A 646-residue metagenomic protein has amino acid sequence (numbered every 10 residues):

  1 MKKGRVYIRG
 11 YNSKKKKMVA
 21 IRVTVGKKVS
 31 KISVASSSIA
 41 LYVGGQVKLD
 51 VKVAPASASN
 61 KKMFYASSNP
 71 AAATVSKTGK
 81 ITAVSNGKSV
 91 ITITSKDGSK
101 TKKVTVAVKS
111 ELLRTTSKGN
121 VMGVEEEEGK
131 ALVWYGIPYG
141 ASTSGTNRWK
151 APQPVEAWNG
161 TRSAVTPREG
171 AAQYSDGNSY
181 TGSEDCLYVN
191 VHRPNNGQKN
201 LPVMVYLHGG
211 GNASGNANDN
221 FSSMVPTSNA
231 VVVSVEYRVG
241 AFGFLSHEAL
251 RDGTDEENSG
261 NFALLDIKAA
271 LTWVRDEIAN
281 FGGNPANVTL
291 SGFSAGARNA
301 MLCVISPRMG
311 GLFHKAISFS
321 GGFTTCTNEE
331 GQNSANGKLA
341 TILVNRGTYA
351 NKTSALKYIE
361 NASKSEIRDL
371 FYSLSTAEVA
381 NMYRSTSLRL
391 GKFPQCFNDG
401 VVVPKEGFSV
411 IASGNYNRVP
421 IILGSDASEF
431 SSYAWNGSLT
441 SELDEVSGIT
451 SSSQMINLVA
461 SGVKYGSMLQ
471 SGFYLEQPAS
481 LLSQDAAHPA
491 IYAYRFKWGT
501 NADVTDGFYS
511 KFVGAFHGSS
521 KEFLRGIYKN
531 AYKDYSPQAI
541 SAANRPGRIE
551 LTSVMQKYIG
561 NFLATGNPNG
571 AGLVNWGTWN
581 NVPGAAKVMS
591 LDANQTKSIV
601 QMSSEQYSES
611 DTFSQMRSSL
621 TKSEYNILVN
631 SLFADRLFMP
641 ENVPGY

Functional and structural regions predicted by a protein language model:
M1-E111: Extracytoplasmic soluble-region selector
E111-G260, Y535-Q538, A542-L551, G566-N569 (+1 more regions): Non-catalytic accessory segments of hydrolases
E256-A279: Alpha/beta-hydrolase active-site loop
G282-F293: Alpha/beta-hydrolase fold nucleophile elbow
A297-M309: Short glycine-enriched nucleophile-adjacent loop and the immediately C-terminal alpha-helix near the catalytic center
G310-G322: A conserved short beta-strand
D369-P546, T565: Substrate-gating cap/lid region and adjacent catalytic-acid/histidine neighborhood within extracellular/lumenal
S480, Q484-Y646: Mobile gating loops/cap/lid regions near enzyme active sites that modulate substrate access
